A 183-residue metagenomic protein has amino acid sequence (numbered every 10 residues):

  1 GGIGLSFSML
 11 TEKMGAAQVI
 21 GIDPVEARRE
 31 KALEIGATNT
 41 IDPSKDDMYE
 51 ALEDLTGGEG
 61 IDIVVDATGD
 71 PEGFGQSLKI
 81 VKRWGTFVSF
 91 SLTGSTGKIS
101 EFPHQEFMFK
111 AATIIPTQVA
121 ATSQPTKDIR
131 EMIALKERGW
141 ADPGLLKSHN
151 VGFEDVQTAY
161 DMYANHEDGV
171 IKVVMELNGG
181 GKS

Functional and structural regions predicted by a protein language model:
G1-D46, E50: Mid-domain Rossmann-like dinucleotide-binding core that forms the NAD(H)/NADP(H) cofactor-binding site
M48-G58: Conserved amphipathic alpha-helix within the SDR
E53, G97-S148, Q157-T158: C-terminal substrate-binding/catalytic core of Rossmann-like NAD(P)-dependent dehydrogenases/reductases
D62-V65: N-terminal Rossmann-like NAD(P) cofactor-binding module of classical short-chain dehydrogenase/reductase
G75-L78, K127-S183: C-terminal hydrophobic helical "lid"/dimerization subdomain of Rossmann-like NAD(P)H-dependent oxidoreductases
V81-R83: Helix-to-beta-strand junctions that scaffold the AdoMet/dcAdoMet cofactor pocket in Class I SAM-dependent enzymes
G85-T86, A112: Glycine-centered, small-residue-biased loops immediately flanking beta-strands in adenine/cofactor-binding cores
F90-S91: Acidic carboxylate diad motif detector
